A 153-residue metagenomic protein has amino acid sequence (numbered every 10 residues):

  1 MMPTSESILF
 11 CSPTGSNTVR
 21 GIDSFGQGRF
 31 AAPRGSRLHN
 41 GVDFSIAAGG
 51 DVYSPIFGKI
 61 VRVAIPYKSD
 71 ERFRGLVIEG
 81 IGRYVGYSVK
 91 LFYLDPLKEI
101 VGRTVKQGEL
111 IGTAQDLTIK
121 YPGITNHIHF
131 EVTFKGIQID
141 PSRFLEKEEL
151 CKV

Functional and structural regions predicted by a protein language model:
M1-S24: Intrinsically disordered, low-complexity, Pro/Ser/Thr/Asn/Gly/Ala-rich spacer/linker segments adjacent to signal
V19-I56: Short glycine/threonine/proline-enriched tight-turn/helix- or strand-capping micro-motif at secondary-structure
R34-S45, V77-I78, Y87-Y93, F134-F144: Small beta-barrel nucleic-acid-binding modules, principally OB-folds
S36, G50, D70, P122-I124: A generic structural micro-feature
A47, L94, D116-L117: Short strand-loop junctions, especially beta-strand C-caps/beta-turns that link beta-sheets to coils or alpha-helices
D51-V63, E99-D116: Short, well-structured beta-strand-loop connectors
S54-K98, T125-H129: Zn2+-dependent peptidoglycan hydrolase active-site motif and core
L76-V77, R103-V153: Conserved, short, structured surface segments that act as functional micro-motifs
